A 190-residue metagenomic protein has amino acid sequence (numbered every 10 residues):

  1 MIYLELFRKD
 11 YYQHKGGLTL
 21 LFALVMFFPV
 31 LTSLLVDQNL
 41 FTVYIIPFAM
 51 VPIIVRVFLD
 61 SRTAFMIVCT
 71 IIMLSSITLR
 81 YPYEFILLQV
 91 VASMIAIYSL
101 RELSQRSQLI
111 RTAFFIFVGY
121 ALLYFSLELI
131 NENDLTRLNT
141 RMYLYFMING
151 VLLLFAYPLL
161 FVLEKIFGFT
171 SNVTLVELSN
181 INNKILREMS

Functional and structural regions predicted by a protein language model:
Y3-E188: Generic detector of multi-pass transmembrane helix bundles and their immediately adjacent loops in polytopic membrane
